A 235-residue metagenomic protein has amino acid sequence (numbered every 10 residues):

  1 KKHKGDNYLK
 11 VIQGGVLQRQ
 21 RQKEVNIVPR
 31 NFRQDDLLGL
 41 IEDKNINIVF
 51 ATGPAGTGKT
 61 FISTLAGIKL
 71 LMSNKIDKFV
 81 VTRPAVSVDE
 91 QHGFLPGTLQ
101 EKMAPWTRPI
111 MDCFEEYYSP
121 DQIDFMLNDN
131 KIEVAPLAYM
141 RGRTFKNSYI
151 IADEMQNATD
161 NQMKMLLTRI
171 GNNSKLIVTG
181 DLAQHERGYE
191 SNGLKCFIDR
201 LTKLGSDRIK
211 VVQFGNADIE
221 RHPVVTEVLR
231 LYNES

Functional and structural regions predicted by a protein language model:
K1-K4: Long, basic/Gly/Ser/Thr-rich N-terminal segments that mediate initial subcellular attachment or targeting
N7-A152, Q156-S235: Conserved helicase motor core of SF1/SF2 NTP-dependent helicases
